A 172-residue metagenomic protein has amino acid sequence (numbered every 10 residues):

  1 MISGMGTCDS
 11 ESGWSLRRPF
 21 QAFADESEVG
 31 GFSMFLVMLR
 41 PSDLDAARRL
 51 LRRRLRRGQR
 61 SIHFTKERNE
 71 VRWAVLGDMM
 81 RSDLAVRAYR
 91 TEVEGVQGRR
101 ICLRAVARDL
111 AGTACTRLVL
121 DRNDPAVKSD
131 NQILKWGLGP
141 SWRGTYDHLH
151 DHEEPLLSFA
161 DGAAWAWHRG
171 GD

Functional and structural regions predicted by a protein language model:
M1-D172: Phosphate-ester processing/binding pockets and catalytic centers
